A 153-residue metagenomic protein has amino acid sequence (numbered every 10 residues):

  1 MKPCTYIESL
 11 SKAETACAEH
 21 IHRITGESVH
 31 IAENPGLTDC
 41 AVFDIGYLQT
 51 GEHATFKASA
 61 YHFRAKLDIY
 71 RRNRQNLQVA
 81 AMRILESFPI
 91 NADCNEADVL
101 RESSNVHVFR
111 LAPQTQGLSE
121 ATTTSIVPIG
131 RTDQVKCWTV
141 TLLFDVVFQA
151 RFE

Functional and structural regions predicted by a protein language model:
M1-I31, L48-E153: Charged, amphipathic alpha-helical segments and their flanking helix caps
N34-G36: Surface-exposed, low-hydrophobicity interaction/linker segments
T38-Q49: A short, hydrophobic beta-strand-centered structural micro-motif
